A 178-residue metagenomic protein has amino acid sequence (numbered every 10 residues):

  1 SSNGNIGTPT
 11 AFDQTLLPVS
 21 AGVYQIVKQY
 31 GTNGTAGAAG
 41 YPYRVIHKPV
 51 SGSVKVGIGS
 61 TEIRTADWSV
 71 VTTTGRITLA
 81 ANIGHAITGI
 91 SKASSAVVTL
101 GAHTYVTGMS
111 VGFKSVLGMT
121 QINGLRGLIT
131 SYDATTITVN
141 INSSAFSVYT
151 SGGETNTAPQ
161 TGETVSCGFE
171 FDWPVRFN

Functional and structural regions predicted by a protein language model:
S2-T73, T78-I83, V106, E170-N178: Extended beta-strand solenoid/passenger and fiber regions
E62-D67, A80-N178: Small/polar beta-strand repeat architecture
